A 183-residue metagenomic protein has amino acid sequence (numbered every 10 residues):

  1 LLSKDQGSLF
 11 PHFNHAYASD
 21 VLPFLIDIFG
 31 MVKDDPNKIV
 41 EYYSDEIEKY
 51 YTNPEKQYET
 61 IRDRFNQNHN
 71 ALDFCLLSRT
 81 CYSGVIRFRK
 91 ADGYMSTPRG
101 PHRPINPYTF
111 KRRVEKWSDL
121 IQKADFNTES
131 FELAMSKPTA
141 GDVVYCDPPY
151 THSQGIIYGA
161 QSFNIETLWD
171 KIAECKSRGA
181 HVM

Functional and structural regions predicted by a protein language model:
L1-D63: SAM cofactor-binding core of SAM-dependent methyltransferases, primarily the Rossmann-like beta-alpha-beta module
L9-H12, I28, K137-P138, G155-Y158: A short acidic (Asp/Glu
F10, S118, M135, I172-K176: N-terminal cationic-hydrophobic initiation segments that often serve targeting/anchoring roles
N14-H15, I121-D125, K176-V182: Short active-site oxyanion
D20-V21, Q67, E174, M183: Generic detector of ordered secondary-structure context
F29, C75, V182: A residue-level signal for conserved active-site and pocket-lining positions in enzyme catalytic cores
P36-Y145, P149-I156: SAM-dependent nucleic-acid methyltransferase catalytic core
A140-M183: Conserved acidic-Pro-Pro-aromatic motif
